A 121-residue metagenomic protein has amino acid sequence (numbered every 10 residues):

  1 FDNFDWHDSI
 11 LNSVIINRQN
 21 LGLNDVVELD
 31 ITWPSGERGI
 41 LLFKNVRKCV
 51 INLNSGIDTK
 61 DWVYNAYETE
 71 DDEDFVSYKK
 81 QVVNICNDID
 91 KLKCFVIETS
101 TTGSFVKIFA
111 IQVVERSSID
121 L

Functional and structural regions predicted by a protein language model:
F1-L121: Surface-exposed, interaction-prone regions used to assemble/regulate multi-protein complexes
